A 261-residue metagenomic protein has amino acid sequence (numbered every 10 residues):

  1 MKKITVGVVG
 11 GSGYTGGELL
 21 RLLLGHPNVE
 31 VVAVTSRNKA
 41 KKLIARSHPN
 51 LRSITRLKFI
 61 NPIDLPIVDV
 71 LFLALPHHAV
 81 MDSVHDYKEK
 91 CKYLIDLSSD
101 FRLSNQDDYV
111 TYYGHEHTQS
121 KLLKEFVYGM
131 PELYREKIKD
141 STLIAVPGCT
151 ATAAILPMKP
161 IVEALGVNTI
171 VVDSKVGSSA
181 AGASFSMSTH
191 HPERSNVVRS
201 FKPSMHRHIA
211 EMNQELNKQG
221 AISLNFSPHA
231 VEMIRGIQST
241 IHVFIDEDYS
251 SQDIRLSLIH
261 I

Functional and structural regions predicted by a protein language model:
K2-P203: N-terminal Rossmann-like NAD(P) cofactor-binding subdomain of oxidoreductases, focused on the glycine-rich
P160, E211-E215, S257: Amphipathic alpha-helical segments that form well-ordered structural scaffolds and often line/cohere around active
V167, N196, R207, Q219-A221 (+1 more regions): Short gly/pro-enriched beta-turn/loop segments at secondary-structure junctions
R199-S200, S239-E247: Short, well-ordered beta-strand elements within core beta-sheets of diverse protein domains
M205-F226: Oxyanion-binding "anion nests"
S227-V231: Short, solvent-exposed loop/turn elements at beta->coil junctions and helix N-caps that rim active or binding pockets
D248-L256: Short, conserved charged micro-motifs
I259-I261: Conserved small/polar residues in nucleotide/adenosyl-binding loops
